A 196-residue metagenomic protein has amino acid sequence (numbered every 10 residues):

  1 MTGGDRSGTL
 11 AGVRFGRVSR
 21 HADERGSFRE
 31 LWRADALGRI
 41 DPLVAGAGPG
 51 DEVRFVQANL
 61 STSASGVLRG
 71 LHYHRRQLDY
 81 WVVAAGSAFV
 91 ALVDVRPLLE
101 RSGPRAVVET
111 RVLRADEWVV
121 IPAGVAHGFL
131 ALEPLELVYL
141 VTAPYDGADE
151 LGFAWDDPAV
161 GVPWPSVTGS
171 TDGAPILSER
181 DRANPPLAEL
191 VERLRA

Functional and structural regions predicted by a protein language model:
M1-R114, A143-A148, F153-A196: Non-catalytic, conserved peripheral segments adjacent to functional cores
F89, E136-V138: General beta-strand recognition
V112-E133: Conserved metal-binding segment of the jelly-roll/cupin
L130, Y139-V141: Nucleic acid-binding interface residues in structured DNA/RNA-binding domains, emphasizing the DNA-engaging scaffolds
